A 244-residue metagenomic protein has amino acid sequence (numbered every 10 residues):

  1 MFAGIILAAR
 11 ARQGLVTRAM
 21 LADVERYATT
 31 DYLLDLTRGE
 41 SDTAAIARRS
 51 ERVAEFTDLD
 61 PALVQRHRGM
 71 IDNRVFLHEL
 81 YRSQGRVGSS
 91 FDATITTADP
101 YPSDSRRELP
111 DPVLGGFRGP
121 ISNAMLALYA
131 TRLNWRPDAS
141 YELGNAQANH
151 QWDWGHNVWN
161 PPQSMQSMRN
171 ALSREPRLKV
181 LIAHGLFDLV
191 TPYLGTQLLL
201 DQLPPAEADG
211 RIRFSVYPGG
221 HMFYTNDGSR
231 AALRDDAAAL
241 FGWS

Functional and structural regions predicted by a protein language model:
M1-V113: Alpha/beta-hydrolase
A3, P204-M222: Catalytic histidine neighborhood in serine/cysteine hydrolases with alpha/beta-hydrolase-type architecture
G88-P161: Small-residue-rich helix-loop
Q163-A171, T196-L203: Alpha-helical scaffolding within the catalytic cores of extracellular/periplasmic polymer-degrading hydrolases
R174-V180, G210: Short, proline-enriched alpha-helix->beta-strand connector loops that line the catalytic pocket of alpha/beta-hydrolase
I182-H184: Short beta-strand/loop motif that positions the catalytic acidic residue of the alpha/beta-hydrolase fold
L189-G195: Conserved alpha/beta-hydrolase "acid-adjacent" motif
G220-R230: Catalytic histidine-centered segment of alpha/beta-hydrolase-like enzymes
